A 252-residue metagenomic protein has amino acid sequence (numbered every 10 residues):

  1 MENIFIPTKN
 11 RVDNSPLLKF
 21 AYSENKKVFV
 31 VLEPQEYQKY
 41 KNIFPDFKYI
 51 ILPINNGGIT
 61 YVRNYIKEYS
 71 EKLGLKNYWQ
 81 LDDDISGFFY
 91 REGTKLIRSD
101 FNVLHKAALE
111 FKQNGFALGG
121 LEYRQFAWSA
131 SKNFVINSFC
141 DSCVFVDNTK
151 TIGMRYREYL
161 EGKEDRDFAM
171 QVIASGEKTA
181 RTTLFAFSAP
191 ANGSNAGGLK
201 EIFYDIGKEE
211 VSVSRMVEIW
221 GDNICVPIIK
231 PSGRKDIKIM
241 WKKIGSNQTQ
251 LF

Functional and structural regions predicted by a protein language model:
M1-N3, N10-V12, L160-G162, R166-F252: C-terminal catalytic/acceptor-binding lobe
N3-N25, Q35-I43: Short, well-formed alpha-helical segments that are part of the catalytic scaffolds of diverse glycosyltransferases
S15-L17, Y40-N42, F89-E92, S129-F134 (+1 more regions): A short acidic (Asp/Glu
V30, N77-L81, A117-E122, T179-T183 (+1 more regions): A structural signal for short, well-ordered beta-strand segments and their strand-loop junctions that often border
L32-L81, S86-S99: Active-site-proximal specificity loops/subdomain of glycosyltransferases
Q35, D84, Q125, A186-F187: Conserved beta-strand edge residues that scaffold enzyme active sites
G58-V62, S99-K106, E164, Y204-S212: Soluble or luminal CAZymes and related metallo-dependent hydrolases
F88-A174: Conserved catalytic core of nucleotide-sugar-dependent glycosyltransferases
